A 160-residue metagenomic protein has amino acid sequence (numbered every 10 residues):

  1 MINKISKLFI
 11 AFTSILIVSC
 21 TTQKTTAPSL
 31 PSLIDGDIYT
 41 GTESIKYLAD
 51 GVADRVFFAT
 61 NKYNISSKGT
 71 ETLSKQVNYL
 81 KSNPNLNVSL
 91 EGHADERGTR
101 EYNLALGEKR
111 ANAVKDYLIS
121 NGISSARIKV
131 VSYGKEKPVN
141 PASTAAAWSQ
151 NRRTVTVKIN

Functional and structural regions predicted by a protein language model:
M1-F9: Bacterial N-terminal signal peptides that target proteins for export
I10-S14: Hydrophobic helical h-region of N-terminal Sec-dependent signal peptides in bacterial secretory/periplasmic proteins
L16-S19: C-terminal motif of bacterial Sec signal peptides marking the signal peptidase cleavage site
T21-N87: Periplasmic peptidoglycan-binding/tethering modules of Gram-negative envelope proteins
N87-V88, A126: Surface-exposed patches in mature extracellular/periplasmic domains of secreted proteins
H93-N160: Periplasmic OmpA-like peptidoglycan-binding domain that tethers envelope proteins to the cell wall
